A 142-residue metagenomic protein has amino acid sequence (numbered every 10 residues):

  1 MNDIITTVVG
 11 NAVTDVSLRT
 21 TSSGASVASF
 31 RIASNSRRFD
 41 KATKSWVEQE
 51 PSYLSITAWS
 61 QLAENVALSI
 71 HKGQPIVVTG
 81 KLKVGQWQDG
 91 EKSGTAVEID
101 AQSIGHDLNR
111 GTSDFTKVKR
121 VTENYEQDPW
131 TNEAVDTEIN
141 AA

Functional and structural regions predicted by a protein language model:
M1-N2, T20-S23, T43, H106-A142: Acidic, gly/ser/pro-rich intrinsically disordered tails
N2, T6-E48, S93-T95: Core FKBP-type peptidyl-prolyl cis-trans isomerase
D3-T7, Y53, V77: Intrinsic-disorder/low-complexity, polar/charged segments enriched in Ser/Thr/Lys/Arg/Asp/Glu/Gln
V8-A12, I32, K72-K83, A101: OB-fold and OB-like beta-barrel modules that bind single-stranded nucleic acids
D15, N35-R37, G85-W87, I104-H106: Short coil/turn motifs at secondary-structure junctions
S29-A33, S55-T57, E98-D100: Short, acidic/hydrophobic/Gly-rich beta-strand patch recurrent on exposed beta strands that often constitutes part
T43-L68: A beta-strand/beta-hairpin structural motif
W59-G94, L108: Beta-rich strand-turn-strand
